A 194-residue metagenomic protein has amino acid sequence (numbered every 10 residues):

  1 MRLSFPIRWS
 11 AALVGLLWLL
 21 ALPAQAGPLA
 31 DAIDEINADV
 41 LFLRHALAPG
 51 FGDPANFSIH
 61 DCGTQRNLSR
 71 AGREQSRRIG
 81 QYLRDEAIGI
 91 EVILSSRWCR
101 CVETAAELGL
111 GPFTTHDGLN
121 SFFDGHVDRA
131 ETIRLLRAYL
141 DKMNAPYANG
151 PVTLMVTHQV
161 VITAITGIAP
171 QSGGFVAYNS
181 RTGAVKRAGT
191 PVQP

Functional and structural regions predicted by a protein language model:
M1-P6: N-terminal secretory signal peptides that target proteins for export/translocation
S10-A21: Bacterial N-terminal signal peptides
L22-A26: Sec/Tat signal peptide C-region and signal peptidase I cleavage site
G27-D117, F122-H126, I168-P194: Active-site-proximal alpha-helix that buttresses catalytic centers in soluble enzyme cores
A38-V40, P151-T157: Generic beta-sheet signal
V127-L135: Short, surface-exposed amphipathic charged segments that create phosphate/polyanion-binding patches used for binding
R134-Y147: A short, acidic, amphipathic alpha-helical segment used as a generic capping/interface helix at domain edges
